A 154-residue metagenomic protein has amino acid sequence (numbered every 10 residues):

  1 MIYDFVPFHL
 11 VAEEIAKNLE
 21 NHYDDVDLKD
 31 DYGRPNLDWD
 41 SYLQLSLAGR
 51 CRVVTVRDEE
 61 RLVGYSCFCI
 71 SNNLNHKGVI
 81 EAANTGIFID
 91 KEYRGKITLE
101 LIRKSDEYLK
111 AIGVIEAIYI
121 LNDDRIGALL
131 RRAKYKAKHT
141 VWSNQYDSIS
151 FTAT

Functional and structural regions predicted by a protein language model:
M1-L19: A short beta-loop-alpha structural element at the N-terminal edge of CoA-dependent acyl/N-acetyltransferase catalytic
Y23-Y42: Conserved GNAT-fold acetyl-CoA-binding loop/helix
L43-T55: A short helix-loop-beta-strand connector motif used in the catalytic cores of GNAT acetyltransferases and, in some
T55, R61-I70: Conserved beta-strand in the GNAT
A83-G95: A short, internal acetyl-CoA/4′-phosphopantetheine-binding micro-motif in the GNAT/acyltransferase core
R94-E107: Conserved acetyl-CoA-binding loop-helix of GNAT-fold acetyltransferases
K110-L121: Conserved GNAT acetyl-CoA-binding A-motif
L121-T140, S150-T152: Conserved active-site alpha-helix within GNAT-family acetyltransferase domains
